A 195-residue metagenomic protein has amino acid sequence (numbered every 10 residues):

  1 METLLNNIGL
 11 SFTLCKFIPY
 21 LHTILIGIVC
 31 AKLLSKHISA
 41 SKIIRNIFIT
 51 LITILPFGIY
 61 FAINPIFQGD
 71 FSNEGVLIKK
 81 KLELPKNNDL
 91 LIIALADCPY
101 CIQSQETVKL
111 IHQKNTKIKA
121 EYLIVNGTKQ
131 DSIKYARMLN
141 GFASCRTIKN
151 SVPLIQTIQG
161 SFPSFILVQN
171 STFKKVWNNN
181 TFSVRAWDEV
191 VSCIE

Functional and structural regions predicted by a protein language model:
M1-K36: Membrane-embedded alpha-helical segments of integral membrane proteins
K42-I66: Internal/C-terminal transmembrane anchor helices
I66-L82: Alpha-helical transmembrane signal-anchor/signal-peptide segments
E83-I102, V108, K114-K117: Short active-site neighborhood of thiol/selenol oxidoreductases, capturing the structured segment around
D89, V108-I118, K134-A136, G160-F162 (+1 more regions): Mature, folded catalytic cores of secreted/periplasmic enzymes
I93-D97, V125-T128, Q169, N178-N180: Structural motif
K117-K134, N140-V152: Thiol-based oxidoreductase modules, predominantly thioredoxin-like and allied folds used for disulfide exchange
N150-I194: Thiol/disulfide oxidoreductase modules built on the thioredoxin-like
